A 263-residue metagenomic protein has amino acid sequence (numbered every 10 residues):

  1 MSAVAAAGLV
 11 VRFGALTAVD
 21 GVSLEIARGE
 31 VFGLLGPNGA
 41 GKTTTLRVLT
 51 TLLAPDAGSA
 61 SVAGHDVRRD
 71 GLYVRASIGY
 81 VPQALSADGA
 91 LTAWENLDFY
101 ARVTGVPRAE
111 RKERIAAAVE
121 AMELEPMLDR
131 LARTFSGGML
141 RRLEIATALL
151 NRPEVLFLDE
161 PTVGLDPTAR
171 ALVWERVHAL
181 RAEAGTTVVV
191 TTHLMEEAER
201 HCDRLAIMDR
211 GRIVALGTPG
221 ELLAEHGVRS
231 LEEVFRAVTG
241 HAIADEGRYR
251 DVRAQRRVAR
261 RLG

Functional and structural regions predicted by a protein language model:
D98, R102, A109-M127: Conserved ABC ATPase "signature" region
L131-G138: Conserved ABC ATPase signature
R152: Conserved catalytic motifs of ABC-family nucleotide-binding domains
L156-E160: Catalytic Walker B motif of ABC-type/P-loop ATPase nucleotide-binding domains
A171-E183: Helical segment within the ABC ATPase nucleotide-binding domain
L216-G217: ABC ATPase "signature
